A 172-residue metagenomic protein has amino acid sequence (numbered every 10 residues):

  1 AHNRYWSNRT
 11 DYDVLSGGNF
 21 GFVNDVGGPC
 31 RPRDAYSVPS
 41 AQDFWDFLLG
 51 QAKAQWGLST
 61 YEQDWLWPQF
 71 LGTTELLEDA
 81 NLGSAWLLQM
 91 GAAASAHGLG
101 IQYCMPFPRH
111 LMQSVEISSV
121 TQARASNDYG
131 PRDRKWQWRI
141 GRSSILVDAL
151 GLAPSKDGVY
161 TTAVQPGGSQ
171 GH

Functional and structural regions predicted by a protein language model:
A1, Y61-Q63, I101-Y103: Hydrophobic faces of well-ordered beta-strands that scaffold small-molecule active sites in alpha/beta enzyme cores
Y5-D43, F47-W56, G91-H172: Glycan-recognition surfaces
G27-D34, P68-L76: Glycine- and acidic
F47-T74: Active-site groove signature of glycoside hydrolases
G72-G100: Short acidic, glycine/proline-enriched helix-loop-strand junctions
